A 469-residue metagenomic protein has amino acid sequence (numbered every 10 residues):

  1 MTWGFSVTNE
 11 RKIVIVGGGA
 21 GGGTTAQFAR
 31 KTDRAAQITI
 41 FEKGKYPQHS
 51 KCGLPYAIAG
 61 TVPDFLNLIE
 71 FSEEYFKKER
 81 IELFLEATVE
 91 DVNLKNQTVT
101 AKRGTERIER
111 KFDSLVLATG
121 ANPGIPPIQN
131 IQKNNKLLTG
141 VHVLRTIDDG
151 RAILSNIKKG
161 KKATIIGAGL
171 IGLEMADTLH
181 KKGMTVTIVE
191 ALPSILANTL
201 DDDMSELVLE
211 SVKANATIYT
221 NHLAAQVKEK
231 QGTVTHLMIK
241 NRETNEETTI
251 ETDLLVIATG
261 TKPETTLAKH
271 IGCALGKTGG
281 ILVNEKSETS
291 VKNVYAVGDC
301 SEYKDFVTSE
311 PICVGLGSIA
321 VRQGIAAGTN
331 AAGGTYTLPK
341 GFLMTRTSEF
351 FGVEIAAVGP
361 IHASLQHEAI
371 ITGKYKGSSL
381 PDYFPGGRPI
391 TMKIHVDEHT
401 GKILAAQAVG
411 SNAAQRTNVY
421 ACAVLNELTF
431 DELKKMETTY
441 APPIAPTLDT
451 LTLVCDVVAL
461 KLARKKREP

Functional and structural regions predicted by a protein language model:
F5-E82, T178-L200, Q415, P469: Beta1-alpha1 glycine-rich phosphate/pyrophosphate-binding loop at the start of Rossmann-like nucleotide-binding domains
T8-K12, G18, C300-S411, P442 (+2 more regions): Mid-to-C-terminal Rossmann-like scaffold of FAD/NAD(P)H-dependent oxidoreductases
G19-G23, K45, A121-P123, D148 (+3 more regions): Residue-level detector of alpha-helix initiation sites
A35-Q37, R80-R103, R110, K181-V283: A Rossmann-like FAD-binding core segment of flavoenzymes
L68-I69, T164, I171-Q226, V314-I319 (+2 more regions): Rossmann-like dinucleotide-binding cores of NAD(P)H-dependent redox enzymes
T119-K182, I218, V283-E285: Glycine-rich dinucleotide-binding loop and its adjacent helix/turn
K136-K159, T233, M238, T249-T329 (+1 more regions): FAD-site-proximal beta/loop scaffold in flavoenzymes
A413-L428: A short, polar/charged loop-to-alpha-helix boundary motif
